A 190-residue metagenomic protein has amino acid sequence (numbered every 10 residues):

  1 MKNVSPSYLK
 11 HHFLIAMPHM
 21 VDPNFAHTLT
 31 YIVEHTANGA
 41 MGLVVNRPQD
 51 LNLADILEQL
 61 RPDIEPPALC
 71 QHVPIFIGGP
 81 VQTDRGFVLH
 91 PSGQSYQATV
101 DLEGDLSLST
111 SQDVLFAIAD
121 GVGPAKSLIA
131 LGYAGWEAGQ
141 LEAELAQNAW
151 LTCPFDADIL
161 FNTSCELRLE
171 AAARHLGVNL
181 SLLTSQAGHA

Functional and structural regions predicted by a protein language model:
M1-I129, Y133-A190: A short aromatic-anchored loop/beta-hairpin motif
